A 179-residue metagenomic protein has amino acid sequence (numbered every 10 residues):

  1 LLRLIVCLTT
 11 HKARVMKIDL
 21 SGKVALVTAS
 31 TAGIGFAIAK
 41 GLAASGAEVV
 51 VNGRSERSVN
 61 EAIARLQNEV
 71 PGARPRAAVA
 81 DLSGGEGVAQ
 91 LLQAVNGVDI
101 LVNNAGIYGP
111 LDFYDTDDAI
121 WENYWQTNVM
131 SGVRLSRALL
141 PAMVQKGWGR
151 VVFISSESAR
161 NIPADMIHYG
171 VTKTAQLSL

Functional and structural regions predicted by a protein language model:
T9-L26: Flexible N-terminal pre-Rossmann segment of NAD(P)-dependent oxidoreductases
V24, T31-A32: Conserved glycine-rich cofactor-binding loop
K40, Y114, P163-I167: Active-site loop immediately N-terminal to the catalytic Tyr-X3-Lys motif of short-chain dehydrogenase/reductase
A47-E61: Conserved glycine-rich Rossmann-like NAD(P)H-binding loop of the short-chain dehydrogenase/reductase
E56-R57, A78-Q90, D118: The beta1-alpha1 cofactor-binding region of Rossmann-like NAD(H)/NADP(H)-dependent oxidoreductases
D99, I107, Y114-V133, W148 (+3 more regions): Catalytic Tyr-X3-Lys loop
S136-R137: A short, exposed helix-loop element centered on a Lys and neighboring polar residues
S156: Residue(s) in the substrate-gating loop at a strand-loop-helix junction that position the organic substrate next
